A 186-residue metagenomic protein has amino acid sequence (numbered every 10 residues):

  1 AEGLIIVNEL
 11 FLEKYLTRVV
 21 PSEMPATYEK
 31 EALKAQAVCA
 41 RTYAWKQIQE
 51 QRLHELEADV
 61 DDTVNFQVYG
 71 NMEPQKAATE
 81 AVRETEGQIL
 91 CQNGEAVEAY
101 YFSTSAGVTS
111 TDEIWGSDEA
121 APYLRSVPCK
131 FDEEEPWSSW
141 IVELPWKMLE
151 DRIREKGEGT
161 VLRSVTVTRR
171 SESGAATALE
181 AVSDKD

Functional and structural regions predicted by a protein language model:
A1-D186: Conserved, single-site charged/polar hotspot
